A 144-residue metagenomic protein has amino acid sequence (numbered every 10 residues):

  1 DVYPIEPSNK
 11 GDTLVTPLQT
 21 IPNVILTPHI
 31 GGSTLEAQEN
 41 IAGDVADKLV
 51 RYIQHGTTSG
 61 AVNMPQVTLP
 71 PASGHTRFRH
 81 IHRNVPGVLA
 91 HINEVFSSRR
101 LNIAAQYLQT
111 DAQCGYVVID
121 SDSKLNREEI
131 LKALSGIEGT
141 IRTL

Functional and structural regions predicted by a protein language model:
D1-P71, Y116, D120-S121, L144: Rossmann-like dinucleotide-binding domain for NAD(H)/NADP(H)
S59-L144: A conserved regulatory-domain signal marking ACT and ACT-like small-molecule sensing domains and adjacent regulatory
